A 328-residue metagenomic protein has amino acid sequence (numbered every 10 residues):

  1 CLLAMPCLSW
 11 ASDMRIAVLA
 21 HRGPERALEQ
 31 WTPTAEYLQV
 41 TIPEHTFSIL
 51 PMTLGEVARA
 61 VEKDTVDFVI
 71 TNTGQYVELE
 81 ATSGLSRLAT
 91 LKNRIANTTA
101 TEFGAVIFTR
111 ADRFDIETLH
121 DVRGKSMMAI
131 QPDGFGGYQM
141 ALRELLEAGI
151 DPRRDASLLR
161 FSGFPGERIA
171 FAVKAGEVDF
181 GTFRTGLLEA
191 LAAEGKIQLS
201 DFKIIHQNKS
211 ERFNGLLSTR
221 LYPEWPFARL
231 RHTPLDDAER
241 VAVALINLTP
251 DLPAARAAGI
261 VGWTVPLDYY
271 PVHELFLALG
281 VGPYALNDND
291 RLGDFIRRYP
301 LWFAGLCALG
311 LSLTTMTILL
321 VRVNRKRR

Functional and structural regions predicted by a protein language model:
A4-P6, A11: N-terminal signal peptide c-region/cleavage motif recognized by signal peptidases
A11-A81: Extracytoplasmic small-molecule ligand-binding "clamshell" domains of the periplasmic binding protein/Venus flytrap
S12-Q39, A100-A170, G186: Bilobed "Venus flytrap"/periplasmic-binding protein-like clamshell domains and structurally analogous long
R22-P33, S218, T233-L311: An extracytoplasmic/periplasmic, membrane-proximal ligand-sensing/linker region
G55-V69, T73, E78, T82 (+2 more regions): Short helices/loops that flank or line small-molecule/ion binding pockets
R59-D121, P132, L142: Acidic, polar ligand-binding/catalytic clefts
S126-M128, P132-P234: Pocket-lining segment of extracytoplasmic ligand-binding domains
L313-R328: Heptad-repeat alpha-helical coiled-coil signal-transmission segments
